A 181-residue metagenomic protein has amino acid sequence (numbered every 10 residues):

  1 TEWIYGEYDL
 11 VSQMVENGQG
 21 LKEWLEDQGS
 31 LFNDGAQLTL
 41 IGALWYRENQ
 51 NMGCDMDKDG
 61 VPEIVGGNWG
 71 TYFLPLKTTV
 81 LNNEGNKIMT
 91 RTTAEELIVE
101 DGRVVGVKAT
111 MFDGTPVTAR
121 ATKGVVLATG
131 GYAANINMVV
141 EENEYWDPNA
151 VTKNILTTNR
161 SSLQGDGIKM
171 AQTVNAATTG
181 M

Functional and structural regions predicted by a protein language model:
E2-W3, N149: A generic structural signal for ordered alpha-helices
W3, E7-P116, I136-N137: Conserved redox-cofactor binding core of oxidoreductases
F112-P116, R120-M181: Glycine-rich loop(s) and the adjacent beta-strand/alpha-helix scaffold that form part
